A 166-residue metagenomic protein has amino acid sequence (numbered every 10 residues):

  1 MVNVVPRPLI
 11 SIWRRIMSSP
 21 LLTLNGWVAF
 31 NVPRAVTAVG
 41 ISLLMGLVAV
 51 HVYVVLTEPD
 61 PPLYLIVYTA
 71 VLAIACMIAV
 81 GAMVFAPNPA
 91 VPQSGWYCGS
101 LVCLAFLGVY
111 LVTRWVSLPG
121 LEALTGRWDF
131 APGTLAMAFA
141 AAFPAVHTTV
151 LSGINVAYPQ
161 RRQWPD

Functional and structural regions predicted by a protein language model:
V2-D166: Membrane-interface extramembranous regions
